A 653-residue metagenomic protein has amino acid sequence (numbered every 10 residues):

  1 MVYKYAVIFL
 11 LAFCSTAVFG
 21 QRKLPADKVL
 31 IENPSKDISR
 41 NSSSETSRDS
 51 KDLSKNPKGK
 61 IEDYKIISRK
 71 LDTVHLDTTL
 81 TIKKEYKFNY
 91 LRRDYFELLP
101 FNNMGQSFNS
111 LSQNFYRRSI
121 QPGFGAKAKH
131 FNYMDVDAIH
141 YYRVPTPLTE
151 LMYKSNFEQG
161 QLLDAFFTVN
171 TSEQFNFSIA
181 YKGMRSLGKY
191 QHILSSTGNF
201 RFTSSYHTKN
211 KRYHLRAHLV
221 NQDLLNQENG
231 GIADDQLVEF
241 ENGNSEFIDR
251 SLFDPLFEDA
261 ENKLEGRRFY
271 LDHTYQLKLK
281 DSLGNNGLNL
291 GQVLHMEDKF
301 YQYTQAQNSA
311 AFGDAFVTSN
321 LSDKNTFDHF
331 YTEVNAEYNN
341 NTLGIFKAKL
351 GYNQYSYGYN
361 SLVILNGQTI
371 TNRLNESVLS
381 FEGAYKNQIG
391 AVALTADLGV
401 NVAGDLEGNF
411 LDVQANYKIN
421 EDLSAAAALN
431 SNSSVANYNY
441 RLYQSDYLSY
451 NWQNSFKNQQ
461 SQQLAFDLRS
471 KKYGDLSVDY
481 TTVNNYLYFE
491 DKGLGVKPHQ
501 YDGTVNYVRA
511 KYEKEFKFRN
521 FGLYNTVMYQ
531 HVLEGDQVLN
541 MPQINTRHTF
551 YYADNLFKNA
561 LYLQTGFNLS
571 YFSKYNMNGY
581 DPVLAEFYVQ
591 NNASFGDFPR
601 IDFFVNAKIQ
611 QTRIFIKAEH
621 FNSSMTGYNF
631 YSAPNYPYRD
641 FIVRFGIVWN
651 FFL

Functional and structural regions predicted by a protein language model:
M1-V7: Bacterial N-terminal signal peptides that target proteins for export
V7-F9, A26-D27: Short helix-onset patch at the extreme N-terminus, typifying the N->h transition of secretory signal peptides
F9-L10, F567: A structural signal for short, well-ordered beta-strand segments
L11-F19: Hydrophobic h-region of N-terminal signal peptides that target proteins for export in Gram-negative bacteria
G20-R22, V144-T146, K263-Q305, S319-L653: Exposed, low-structure sequence patches enriched in small/polar residues
Q21-L264, Q276-N285, N416-D422, N635-F641 (+1 more regions): Membrane-proximal, glycine/serine-rich, low-complexity loop/turn segments characteristic of large bacterial
A310-L321: A solvent-exposed, charged loop/short amphipathic helix patch at secondary-structure junctions
